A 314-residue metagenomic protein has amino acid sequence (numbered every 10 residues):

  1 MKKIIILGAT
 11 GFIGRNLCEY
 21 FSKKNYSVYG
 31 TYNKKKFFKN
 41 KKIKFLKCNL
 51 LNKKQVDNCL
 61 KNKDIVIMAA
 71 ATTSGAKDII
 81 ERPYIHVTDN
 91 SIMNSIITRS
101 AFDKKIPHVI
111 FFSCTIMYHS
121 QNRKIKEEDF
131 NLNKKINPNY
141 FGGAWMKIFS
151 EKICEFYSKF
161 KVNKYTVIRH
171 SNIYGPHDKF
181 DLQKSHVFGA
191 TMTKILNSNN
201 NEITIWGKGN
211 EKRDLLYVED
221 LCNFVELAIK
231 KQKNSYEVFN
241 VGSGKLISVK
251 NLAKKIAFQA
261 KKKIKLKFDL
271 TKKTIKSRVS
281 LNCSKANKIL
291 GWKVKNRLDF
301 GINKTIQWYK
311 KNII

Functional and structural regions predicted by a protein language model:
I4-K24: N-terminal Rossmann NAD(P)H-binding glycine-rich loop of SDR-like oxidoreductase domains
T31-K35, L50: N-terminal Rossmann-fold cofactor-binding loop
K42-N52: Rossmann-fold cofactor-recognition segment
L50-D89: NAD(P)H-binding glycine-rich loop region in Rossmannoid oxidoreductase-like domains and their noncatalytic homologs
M68, S95-Y140: Conserved Rossmann-fold NAD(P)-dependent oxidoreductase catalytic core, especially the SDR/UDP-sugar
Q121-K124, E128-F130, G143, E155-K230 (+2 more regions): NAD(P)-dependent short-chain dehydrogenase/reductase
G142-F149: Active-site helix of classical SDR
N197-I314: C-terminal substrate-binding subdomain of Rossmann-fold SDR/epimerase-dehydratase oxidoreductases
